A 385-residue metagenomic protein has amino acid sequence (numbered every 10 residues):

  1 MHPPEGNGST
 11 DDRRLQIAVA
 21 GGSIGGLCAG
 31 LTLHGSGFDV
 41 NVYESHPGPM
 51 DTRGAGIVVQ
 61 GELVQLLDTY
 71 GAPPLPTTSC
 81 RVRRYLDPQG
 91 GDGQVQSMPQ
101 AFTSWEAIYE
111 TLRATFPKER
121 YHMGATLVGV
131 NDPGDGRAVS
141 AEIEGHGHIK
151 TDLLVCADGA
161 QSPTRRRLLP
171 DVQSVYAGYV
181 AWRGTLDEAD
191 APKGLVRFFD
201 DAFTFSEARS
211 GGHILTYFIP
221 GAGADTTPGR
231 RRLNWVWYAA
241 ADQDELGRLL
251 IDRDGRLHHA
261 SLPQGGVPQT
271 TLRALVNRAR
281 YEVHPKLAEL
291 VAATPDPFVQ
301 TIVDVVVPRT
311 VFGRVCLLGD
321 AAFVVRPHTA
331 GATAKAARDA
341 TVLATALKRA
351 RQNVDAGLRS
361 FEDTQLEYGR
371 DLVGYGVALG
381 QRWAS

Functional and structural regions predicted by a protein language model:
M1-Q16: Extreme N-terminal leader/targeting segments of oxidoreductases
A18-N41, V155-A157, W182, W235 (+3 more regions): Conserved mid-domain beta->alpha element of the FAD-binding
G25, G48, Q161: Conserved Rossmann-like nucleotide-cofactor binding loop
G37, C80, K118-E119, T151-D152 (+1 more regions): Short, well-ordered alpha-helix to beta-strand connector turns
H46, A160, A322: Conserved Walker B
H46-K118, G124, W383: Active-site-adjacent segment of FAD-dependent monooxygenases/related oxidoreductases
R53-G54, L67-G71, R167-L168, T329 (+1 more regions): Short, flexible helix/strand-to-coil boundary loops that buttress conserved ligand/catalytic motifs in alpha/beta
A72-P74, G91-D92, P99, T103 (+2 more regions): Conserved FAD-binding catalytic core of PHBH/FMO-like flavoproteins
